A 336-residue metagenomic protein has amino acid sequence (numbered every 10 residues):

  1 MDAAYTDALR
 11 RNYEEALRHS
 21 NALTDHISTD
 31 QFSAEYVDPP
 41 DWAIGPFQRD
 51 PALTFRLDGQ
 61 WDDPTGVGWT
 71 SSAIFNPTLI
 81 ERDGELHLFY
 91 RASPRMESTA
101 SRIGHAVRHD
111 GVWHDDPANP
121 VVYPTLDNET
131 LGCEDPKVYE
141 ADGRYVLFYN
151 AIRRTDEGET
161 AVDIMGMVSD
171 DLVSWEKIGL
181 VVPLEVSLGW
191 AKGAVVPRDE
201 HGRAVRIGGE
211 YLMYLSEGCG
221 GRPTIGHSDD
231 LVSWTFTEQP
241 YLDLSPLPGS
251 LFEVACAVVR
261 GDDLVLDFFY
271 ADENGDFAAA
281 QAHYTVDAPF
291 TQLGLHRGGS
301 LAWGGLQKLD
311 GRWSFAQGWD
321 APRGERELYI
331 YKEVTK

Functional and structural regions predicted by a protein language model:
M1-L131, Y139-G249, V259-S300, L309-R312 (+1 more regions): Beta-rich carbohydrate-recognition and catalytic domains
E134: Eukaryotic intrinsically disordered and solvent-exposed regulatory patches
L251-E253: Glycine-rich, charged/polar anion/phosphate-binding loops that engage phosphate groups from diverse ligands
G304-G305: A surface-exposed beta-alpha-beta supersecondary segment
